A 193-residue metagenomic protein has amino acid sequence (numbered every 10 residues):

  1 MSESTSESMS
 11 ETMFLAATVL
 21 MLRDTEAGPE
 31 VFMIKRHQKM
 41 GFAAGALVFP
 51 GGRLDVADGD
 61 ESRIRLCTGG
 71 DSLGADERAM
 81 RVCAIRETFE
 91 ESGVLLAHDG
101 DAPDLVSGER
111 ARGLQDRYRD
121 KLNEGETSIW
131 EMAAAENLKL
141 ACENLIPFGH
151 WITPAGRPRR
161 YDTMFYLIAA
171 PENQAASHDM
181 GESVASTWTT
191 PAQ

Functional and structural regions predicted by a protein language model:
M1-Q193: N-terminal leader/linker segments that precede catalytic domains of diphosphate-processing enzymes
